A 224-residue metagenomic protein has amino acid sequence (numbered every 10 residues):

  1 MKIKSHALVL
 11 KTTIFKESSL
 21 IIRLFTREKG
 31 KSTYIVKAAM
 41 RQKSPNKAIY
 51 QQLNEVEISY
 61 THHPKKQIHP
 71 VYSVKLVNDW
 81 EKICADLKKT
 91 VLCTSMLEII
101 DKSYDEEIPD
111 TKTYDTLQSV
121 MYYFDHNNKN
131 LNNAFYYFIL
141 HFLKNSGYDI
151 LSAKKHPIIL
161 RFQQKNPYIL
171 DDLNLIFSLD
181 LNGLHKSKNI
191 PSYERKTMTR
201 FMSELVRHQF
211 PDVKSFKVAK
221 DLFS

Functional and structural regions predicted by a protein language model:
M1-S19, F25-S224: Non-catalytic alpha-helical scaffolds and adjoining flexible linkers that form interface surfaces for assembly
